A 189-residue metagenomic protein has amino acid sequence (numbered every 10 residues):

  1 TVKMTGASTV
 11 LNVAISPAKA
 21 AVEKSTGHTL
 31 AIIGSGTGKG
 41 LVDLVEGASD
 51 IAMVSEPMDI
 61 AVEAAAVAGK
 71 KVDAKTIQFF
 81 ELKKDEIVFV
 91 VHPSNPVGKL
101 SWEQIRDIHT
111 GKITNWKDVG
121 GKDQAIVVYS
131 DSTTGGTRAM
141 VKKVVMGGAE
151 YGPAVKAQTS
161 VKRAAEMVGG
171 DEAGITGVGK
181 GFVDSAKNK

Functional and structural regions predicted by a protein language model:
T1-K189: Exported/periplasmic ABC-transporter solute-binding proteins
